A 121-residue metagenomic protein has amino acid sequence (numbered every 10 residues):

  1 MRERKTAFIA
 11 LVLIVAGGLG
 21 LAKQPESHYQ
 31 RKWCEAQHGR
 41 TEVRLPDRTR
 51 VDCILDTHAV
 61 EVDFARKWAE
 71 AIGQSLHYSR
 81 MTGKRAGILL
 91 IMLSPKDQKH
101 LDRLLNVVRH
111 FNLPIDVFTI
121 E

Functional and structural regions predicted by a protein language model:
M1-K5: Positively charged n-region of N-terminal signal peptides that target proteins for export
A7-A16: Sec-dependent N-terminal signal peptides
A16-D56: Acidic-basic catalytic patches of nuclease active cores, encompassing PD-(D/E)XK and other metal-cofactor nuclease
R31, L76, L105: Active-site phosphate/pyrophosphate- and oxyanion-stabilizing loops and adjacent acidic/basic residues in soluble
H38-R40, D63-R66: Short, flexible loop segments at the rims of nucleotide/cofactor-binding pockets, characterized by
L45, K67-G73: Short secondary-structure boundary/capping elements
C53-F64, Y78: Conserved catalytic cores of phosphodiester-cleaving nucleases, focusing on short active-site segments
F64-A69, R80-E121: Nucleic-acid nuclease catalytic cores
